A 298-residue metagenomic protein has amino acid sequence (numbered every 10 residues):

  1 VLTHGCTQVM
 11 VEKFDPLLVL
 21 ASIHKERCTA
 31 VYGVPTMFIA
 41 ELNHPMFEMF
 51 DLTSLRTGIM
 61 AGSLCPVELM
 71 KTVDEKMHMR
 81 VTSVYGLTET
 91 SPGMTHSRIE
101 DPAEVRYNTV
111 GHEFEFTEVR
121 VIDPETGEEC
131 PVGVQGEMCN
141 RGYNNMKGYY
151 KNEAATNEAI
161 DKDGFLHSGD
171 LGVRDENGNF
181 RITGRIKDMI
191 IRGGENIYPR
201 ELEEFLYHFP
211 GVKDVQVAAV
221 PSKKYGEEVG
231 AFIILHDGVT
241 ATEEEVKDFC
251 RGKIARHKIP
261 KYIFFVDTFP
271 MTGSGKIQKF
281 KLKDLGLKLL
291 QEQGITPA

Functional and structural regions predicted by a protein language model:
T3-C6, L20, K25-G33, L42-V105 (+1 more regions): Gly/Ser/Thr-rich phosphate-binding loop
V11, L17-L20, I39, F47-M49 (+2 more regions): Short hydrophobic/charged patches on amphipathic alpha-helices used for structural packing and interfaces
I23, V31-V34, G142, K147-G148 (+6 more regions): AMP-binding/adenylate-forming catalytic core of the ANL superfamily
L52-L55, F116, V212, P260: Core-facing hydrophobic residues within beta-strands of well-ordered domains
A61, T82-E89, V110-E113, A218-P221 (+1 more regions): Beta-strand->loop->alpha-helix junctions that form or flank phosphate-binding loops in nucleotide-handling enzymes
G62, G86, G111, G142 (+2 more regions): Active-site glycine-centered loops adjacent to acidic/histidine catalytic or metal-binding residues that shape
L64, E104-K151, A159: Adenylate-forming AMP-binding core of the ANL superfamily, especially NRPS adenylation
D284-A298: Acidic/polar alpha-helix N-cap and adjacent early helical turns within long charge-rich amphipathic helices/linkers
